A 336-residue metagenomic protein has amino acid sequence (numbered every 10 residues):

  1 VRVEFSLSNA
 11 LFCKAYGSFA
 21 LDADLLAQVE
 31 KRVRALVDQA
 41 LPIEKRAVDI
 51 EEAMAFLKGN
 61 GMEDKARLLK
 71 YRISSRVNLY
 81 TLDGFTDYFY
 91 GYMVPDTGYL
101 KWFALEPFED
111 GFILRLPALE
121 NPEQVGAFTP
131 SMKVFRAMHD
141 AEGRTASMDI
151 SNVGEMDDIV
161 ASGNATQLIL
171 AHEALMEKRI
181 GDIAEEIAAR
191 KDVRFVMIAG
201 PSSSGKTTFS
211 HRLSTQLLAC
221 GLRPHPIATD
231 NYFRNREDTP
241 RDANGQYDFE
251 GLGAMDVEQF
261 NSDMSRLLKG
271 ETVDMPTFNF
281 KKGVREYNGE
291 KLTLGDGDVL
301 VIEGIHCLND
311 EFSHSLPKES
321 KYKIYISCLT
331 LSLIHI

Functional and structural regions predicted by a protein language model:
V1-S8, F12-K178, I183-R190: Auxiliary tRNA-acceptor-end handling modules of aminoacyl-tRNA synthetases
V196-I198: Hydrophobic anchor at the beta1->P-loop junction of P-loop NTPases
S203: Walker A (P-loop) phosphate-binding loop of P-loop NTPases
K206: Conserved lysine of the Walker
F209, L213: Hydrophobic positions on the alpha1 helix immediately C-terminal to the Walker A/P-loop
C220-E237: Short beta-strand-centered segment that lines the nucleotide-binding/catalytic pocket of NTP-utilizing
D238-F280: Conserved nucleotide-sensing/catalytic segment adjacent to the nucleotide-binding pocket in NTP-handling enzymes
I334-I336: Conserved small/polar residues in nucleotide/adenosyl-binding loops
